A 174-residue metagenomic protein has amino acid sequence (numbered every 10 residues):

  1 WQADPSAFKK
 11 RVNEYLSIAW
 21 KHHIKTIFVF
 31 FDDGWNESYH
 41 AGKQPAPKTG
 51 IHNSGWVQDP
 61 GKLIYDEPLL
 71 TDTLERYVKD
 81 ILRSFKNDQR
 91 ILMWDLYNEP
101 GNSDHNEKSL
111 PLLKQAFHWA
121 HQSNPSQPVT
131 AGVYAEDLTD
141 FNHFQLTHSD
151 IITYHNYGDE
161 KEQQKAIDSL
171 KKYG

Functional and structural regions predicted by a protein language model:
W1-E162, Y173: Active-site mouth of glycoside hydrolases
D168-G174: Short, intrinsically disordered, charge-balanced linker/junction segments flanking boundaries in proteins
